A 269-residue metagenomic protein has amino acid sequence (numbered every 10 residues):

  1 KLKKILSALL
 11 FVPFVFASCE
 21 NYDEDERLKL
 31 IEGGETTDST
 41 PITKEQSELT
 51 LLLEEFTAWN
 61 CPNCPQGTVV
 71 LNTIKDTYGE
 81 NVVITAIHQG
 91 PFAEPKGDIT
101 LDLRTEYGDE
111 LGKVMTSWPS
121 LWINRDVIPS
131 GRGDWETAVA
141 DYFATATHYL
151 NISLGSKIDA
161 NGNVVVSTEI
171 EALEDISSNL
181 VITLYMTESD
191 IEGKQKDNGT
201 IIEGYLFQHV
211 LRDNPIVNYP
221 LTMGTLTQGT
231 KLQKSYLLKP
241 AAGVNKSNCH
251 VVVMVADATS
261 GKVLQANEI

Functional and structural regions predicted by a protein language model:
K1-K4, A8, V12-L52: Bacterial Sec-dependent N-terminal signal peptides
L10-F11, C61, L111: Enrichment for repetitive, rod-forming helical segments
Y22-E32, W59-G67, N198-G199: Short N-terminal helix-initiation segments at or just after the protein's N-terminus
K29-E32, N72, D76, T137 (+2 more regions): Polar/charged alpha-helical tracts
T37-P41, V70-K75, D109, T137-Y142: Intrinsically disordered, low-complexity boundary segments flanking structured domains
I42-I87: Local sequence-structure signature of Cys/Sec-based thiol-disulfide redox active-site neighborhoods
A86-I269: Short, conserved sequence motifs used for protein processing/export or organelle targeting and for catalysis
